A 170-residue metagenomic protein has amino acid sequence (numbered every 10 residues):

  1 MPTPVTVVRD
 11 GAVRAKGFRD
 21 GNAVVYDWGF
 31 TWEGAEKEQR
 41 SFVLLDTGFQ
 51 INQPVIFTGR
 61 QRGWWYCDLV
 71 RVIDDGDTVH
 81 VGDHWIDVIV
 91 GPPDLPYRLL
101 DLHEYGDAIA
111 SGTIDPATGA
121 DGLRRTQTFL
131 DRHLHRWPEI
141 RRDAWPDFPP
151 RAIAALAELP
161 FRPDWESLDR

Functional and structural regions predicted by a protein language model:
M1-E38: Charge-rich, low-complexity N-terminal segments
V8-A15, G48-P54, W85-I86: Short small/polar-residue motifs
R9, F18-D20, L44-T47, F57-T58 (+1 more regions): Acidic surface patches and DE-rich sequence motifs
G17, I51, L95-Y97: Generic structural motif
G29-I73: The feature represents the first ordered module of a protein
R62-T113, A117: Conserved, surface-exposed functional patches that form binding/active-site neighborhoods
I114-F129: Ampiphathic alpha-helical segments that act as solvent-exposed interaction surfaces
R125-R170: Cysteine/selenocysteine-centered motifs that mediate thiol-based redox chemistry or coordinate metal-sulfur cofactors
